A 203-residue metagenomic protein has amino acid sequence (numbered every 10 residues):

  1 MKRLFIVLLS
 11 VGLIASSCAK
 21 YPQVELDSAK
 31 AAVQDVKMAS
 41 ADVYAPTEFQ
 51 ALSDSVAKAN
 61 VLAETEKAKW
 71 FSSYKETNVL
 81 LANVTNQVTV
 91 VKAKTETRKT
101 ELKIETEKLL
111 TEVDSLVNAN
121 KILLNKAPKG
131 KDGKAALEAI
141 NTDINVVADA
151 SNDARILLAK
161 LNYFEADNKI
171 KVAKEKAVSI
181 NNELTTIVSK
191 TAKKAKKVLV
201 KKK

Functional and structural regions predicted by a protein language model:
M1-C18: Sec-dependent bacterial lipoprotein signal peptides
C18-K203: Long, charged/polar, soluble alpha-helical segments
